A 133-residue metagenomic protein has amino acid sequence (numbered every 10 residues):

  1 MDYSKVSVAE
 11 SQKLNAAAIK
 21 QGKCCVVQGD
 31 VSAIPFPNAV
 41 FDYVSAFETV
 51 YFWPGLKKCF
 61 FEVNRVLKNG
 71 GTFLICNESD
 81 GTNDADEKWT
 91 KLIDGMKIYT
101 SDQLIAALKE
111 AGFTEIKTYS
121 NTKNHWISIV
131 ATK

Functional and structural regions predicted by a protein language model:
M1-A33: Class I SAM-dependent methyltransferase SAM/SAH-binding core
S7-E10, L14, I75, N83 (+2 more regions): Ligand-binding pocket scaffold of soluble enzyme catalytic domains
V27, S45, L74: Conserved Rossmann-like nucleotide-binding pocket used by diverse enzymes that bind dinucleotide cofactors
S32-V44: A short acidic, Gly/Pro-enriched loop at the edge of an enzyme's catalytic core that lines a small-molecule cofactor
Y43-L56: A short SAM/SAH-binding and catalytic strip from SAM-dependent methyltransferases
K57-T72: A short glycine-rich, Lys/Arg-flanked "PGG" loop and its adjoining helix->strand segment in the class I
T72-Q103: Conserved class I S-adenosyl-L-methionine
A111-K133: Core SAM-dependent methyltransferase catalytic element
